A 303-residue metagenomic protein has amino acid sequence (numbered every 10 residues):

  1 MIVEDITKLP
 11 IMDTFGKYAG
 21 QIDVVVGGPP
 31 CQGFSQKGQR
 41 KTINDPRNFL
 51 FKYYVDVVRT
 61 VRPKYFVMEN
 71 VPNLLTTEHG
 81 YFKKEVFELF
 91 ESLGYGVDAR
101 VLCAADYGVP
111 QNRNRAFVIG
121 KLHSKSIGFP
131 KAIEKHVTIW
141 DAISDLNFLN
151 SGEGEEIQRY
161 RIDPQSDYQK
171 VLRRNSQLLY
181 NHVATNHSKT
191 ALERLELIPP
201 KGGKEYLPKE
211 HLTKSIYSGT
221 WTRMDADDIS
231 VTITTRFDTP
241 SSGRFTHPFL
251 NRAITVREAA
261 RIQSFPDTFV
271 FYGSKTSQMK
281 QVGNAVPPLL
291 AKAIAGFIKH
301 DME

Functional and structural regions predicted by a protein language model:
M1-E4: Conserved SAM-binding strand-loop segment of SAM-dependent methyltransferases
T7: Adenine-nucleotide cofactor-binding loop residues
I11-I22, Q32-T213: Class I S-adenosyl-L-methionine
V26-G28: Non-cysteine beta-strand/loop elements that form the S-adenosyl-L-methionine
P164-E303: C-terminal target-recognition/interaction regions appended to catalytic cores
